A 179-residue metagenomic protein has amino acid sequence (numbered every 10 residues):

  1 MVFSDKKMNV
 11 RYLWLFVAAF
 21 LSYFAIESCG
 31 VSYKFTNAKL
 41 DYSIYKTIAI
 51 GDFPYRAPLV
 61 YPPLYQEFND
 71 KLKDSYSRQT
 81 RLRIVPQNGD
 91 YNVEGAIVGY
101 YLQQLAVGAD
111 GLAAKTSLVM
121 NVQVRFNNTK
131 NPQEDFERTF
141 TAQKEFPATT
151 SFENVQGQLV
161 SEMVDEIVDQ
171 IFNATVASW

Functional and structural regions predicted by a protein language model:
V2-C29: Sec-dependent bacterial lipoprotein signal peptides
A18, K39, I84, G111-A113: Residues embedded in well-ordered secondary-structure elements
E27-D70, D74, R81, P86 (+1 more regions): A structural "domain/chain start" motif
G30, N128-P132, Q143-W179: C-terminal/domain-edge helix-coil "capping" segments
L59-D70, A113, S117, E153-E166: Soluble non-cytosolic domains of exported or imported proteins
R78-L82, D90-D135, T139, Q143-N154: Surface-exposed short loop/turn segments
